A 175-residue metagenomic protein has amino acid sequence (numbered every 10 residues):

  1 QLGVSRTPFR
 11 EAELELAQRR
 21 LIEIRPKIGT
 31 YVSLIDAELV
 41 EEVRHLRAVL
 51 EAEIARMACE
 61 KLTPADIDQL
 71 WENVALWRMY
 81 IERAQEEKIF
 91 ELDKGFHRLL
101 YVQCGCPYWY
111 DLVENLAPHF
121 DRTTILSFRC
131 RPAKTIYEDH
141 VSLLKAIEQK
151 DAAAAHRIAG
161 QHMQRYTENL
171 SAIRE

Functional and structural regions predicted by a protein language model:
Q1-E60, A65, T167, S171-E175: Short linear motifs at protein or domain termini
P8, L39, L50, F96 (+2 more regions): Hydrophobic alpha-helical segments typical of transmembrane helices and their membrane-interface/capping positions
L14, A48, A75, K94 (+1 more regions): Solvent-exposed alpha-helix faces
L46-L62, K94-C130, Y166-N169: Hydrophobic, amphipathic alpha-helical faces that serve as interaction scaffolds
W71-R78, R83, N115, I125-E175: C-terminal all-alpha effector/ligand-binding and dimerization domain of prokaryotic HTH-type transcriptional repressors
